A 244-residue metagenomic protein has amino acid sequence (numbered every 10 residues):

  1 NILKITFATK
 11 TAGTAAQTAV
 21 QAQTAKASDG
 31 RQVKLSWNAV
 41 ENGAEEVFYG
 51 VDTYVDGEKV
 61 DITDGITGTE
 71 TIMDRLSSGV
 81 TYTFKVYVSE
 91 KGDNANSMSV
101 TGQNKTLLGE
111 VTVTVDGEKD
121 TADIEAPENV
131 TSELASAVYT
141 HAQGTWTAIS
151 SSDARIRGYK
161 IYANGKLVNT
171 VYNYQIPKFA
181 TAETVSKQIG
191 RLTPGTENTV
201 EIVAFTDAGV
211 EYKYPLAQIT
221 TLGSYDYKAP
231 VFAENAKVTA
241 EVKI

Functional and structural regions predicted by a protein language model:
N1, M73-N96, I189-Y212: Beta-strand-rich modules
I2-G43, S78, N94-D153, P194 (+1 more regions): Pro/Thr/Ser/Gly-rich low-complexity, intrinsically disordered linker/stalk tracts
V20, W37, V51, M73 (+5 more regions): An aromatic-rich alpha-helical recognition segment common to small helix-rich domains
V40-Y54, I149-N164: Solvent-exposed loop/turn segments flanking beta-strands in beta-repeat/beta-sandwich domains
V47, T69, G109, R157 (+1 more regions): Residues that flank catalytic or metal-binding motifs in active/ligand-binding sites
D52-V60, K91-D93, Y162-V168, D207: Change "in extracellular beta-sheet-rich domains … of secreted and cell-surface proteins" to "in beta-sheet-rich domains
D61-T67, T170-A182: Short beta-strand segments within Ig-like beta-sandwich modules, predominantly Fibronectin type-III
T69-T71, E183-K187: Short strand-edge motifs at loop-to-beta-strand transitions and within beta-strands of extracellular beta-rich domains
